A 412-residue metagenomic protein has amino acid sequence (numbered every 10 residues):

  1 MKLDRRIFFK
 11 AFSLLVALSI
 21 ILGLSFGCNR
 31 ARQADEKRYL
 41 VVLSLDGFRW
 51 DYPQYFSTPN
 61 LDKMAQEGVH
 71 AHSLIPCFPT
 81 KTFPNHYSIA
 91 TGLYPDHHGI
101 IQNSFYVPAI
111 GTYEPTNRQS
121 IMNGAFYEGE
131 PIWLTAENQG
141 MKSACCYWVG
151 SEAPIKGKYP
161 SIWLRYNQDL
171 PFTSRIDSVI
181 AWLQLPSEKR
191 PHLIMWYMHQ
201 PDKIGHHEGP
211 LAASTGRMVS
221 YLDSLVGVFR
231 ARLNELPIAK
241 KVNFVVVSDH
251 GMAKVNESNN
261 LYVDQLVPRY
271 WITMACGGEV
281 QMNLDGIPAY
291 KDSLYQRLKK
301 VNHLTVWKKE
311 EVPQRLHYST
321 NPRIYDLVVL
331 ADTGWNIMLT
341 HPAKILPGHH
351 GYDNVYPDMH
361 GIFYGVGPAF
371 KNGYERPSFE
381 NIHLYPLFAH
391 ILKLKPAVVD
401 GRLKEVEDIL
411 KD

Functional and structural regions predicted by a protein language model:
I20-E36: Bacterial Sec-dependent signal peptides at the C-terminal "C-region" and cleavage site
V42, N60, Y221-Y262: Metal-dependent active-site segment of extracytoplasmic phospho-/sulfohydrolases and closely related
D51-H98: Short, structured active-site-proximal loop/turn typified by the sulfatase FGly-forming signature C/S-X-P-X-R
L93-G209: His/Asp/Glu-rich, glycine-adjacent segments that coordinate divalent cations and/or stabilize oxyanion chemistry on
D96, S161-L183, T215-S224, L266-V280: Acidic, His- and aromatic-enriched active-site or binding-groove loops in soluble protein domains that engage sugars
F172-Q184, P201-V242, F388: A long, amphipathic alpha-helix that forms part of the scaffold/cap immediately adjacent to metal-dependent active
K241, S248-I287: Acidic/histidine-rich catalytic neighborhood
A275-H390: Active-site neighborhoods of enzymes that stabilize oxyanions during catalysis
